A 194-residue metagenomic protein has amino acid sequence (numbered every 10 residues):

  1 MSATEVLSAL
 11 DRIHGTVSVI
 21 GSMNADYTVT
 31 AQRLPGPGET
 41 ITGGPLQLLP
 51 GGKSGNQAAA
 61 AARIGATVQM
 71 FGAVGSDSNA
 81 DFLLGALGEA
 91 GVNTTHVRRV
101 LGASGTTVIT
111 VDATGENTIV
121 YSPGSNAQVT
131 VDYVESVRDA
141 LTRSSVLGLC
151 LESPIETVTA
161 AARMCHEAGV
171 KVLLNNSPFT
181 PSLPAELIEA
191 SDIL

Functional and structural regions predicted by a protein language model:
M1-A73, S78-F82, E89: Glycine-rich phosphate/adenosyl-contacting loop at the front of the ribokinase-like
S2-T4, A90-G91, A127-D132, V172-F179: Short gly/ser/thr-rich secondary-structure transition/capping motifs
A3, G105, V131-E135, I155 (+1 more regions): Structural motif corresponding to alpha-helix initiation and N-cap regions
T16, T67-Q69, N93, V170-K171 (+1 more regions): Residues at the starts of beta-strands that form the adenosine-phosphate
I20-M23, G44, V74, S122-G124 (+2 more regions): Fold-independent oxyanion-binding glycine-rich loops and adjacent beta-strand/coil segments at enzyme active sites
P37-I41, L48, R63-V146: Conserved N-terminal subdomain of the carbohydrate kinase-like
A62, G88, R163-E167: Anion (oxyanion) recognition and catalysis
S145-L194: Conserved beta-alpha-beta core of the PfkB/ribokinase-like small-molecule kinase fold
